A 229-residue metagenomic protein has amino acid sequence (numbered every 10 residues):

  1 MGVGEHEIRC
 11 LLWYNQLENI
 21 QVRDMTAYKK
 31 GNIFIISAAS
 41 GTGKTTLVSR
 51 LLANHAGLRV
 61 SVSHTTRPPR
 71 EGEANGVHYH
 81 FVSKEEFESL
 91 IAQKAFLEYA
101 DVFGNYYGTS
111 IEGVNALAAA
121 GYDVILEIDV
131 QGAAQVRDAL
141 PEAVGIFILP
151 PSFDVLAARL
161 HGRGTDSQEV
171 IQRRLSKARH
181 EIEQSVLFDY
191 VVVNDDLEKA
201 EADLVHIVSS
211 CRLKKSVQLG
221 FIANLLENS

Functional and structural regions predicted by a protein language model:
L11-I33: Extreme N-terminal, non-catalytic leader segments that precede Walker-type/kinase nucleotide-binding cores
A27, T165-D166, H180-S229: NTP-dependent small-molecule kinase module
S37-A39: P-loop (Walker A) phosphate-binding loop of NTP-binding proteins
K44: Conserved lysine of the Walker
A53-S61: Post-Walker A helix-loop "phosphate-sensing" segment adjacent to the P-loop in P-loop NTPases
T65-V124, V130-A134: ATP-dependent small-molecule kinase phosphotransfer cores that center on conserved nucleotide phosphate-binding segments
V124-D129, A139-G162: Conserved phosphate-donor/acceptor-positioning beta-strand/loop module used by diverse small-molecule
